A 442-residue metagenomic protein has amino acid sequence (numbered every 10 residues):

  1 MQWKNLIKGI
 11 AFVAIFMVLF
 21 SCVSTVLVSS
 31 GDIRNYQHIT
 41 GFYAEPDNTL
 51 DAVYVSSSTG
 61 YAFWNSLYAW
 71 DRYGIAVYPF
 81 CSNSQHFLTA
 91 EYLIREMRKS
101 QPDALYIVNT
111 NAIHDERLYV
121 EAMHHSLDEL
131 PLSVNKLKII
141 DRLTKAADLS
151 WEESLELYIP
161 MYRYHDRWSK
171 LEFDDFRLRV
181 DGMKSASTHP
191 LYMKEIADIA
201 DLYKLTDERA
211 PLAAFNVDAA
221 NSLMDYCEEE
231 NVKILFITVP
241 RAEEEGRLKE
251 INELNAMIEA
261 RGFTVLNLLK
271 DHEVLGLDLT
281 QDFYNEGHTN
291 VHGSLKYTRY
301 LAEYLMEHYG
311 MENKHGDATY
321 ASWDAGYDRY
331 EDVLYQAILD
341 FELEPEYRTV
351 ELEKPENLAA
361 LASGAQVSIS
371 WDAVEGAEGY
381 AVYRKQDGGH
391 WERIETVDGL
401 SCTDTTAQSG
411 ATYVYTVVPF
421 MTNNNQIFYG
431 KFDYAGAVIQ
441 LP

Functional and structural regions predicted by a protein language model:
T59-R142: Membrane-embedded segments
L105-D115, R177-V274: Conserved, well-ordered alpha-helix/loop/beta-strand core segments that scaffold catalytic motifs
M123-E230, K314-E342: Secreted/periplasmic serine-hydrolase-like ester/acetyl group-modifying domain
L248-W323, D332-P345: C-terminal regions of proteins
L343-G376, S409, T422-P442: Pro/Thr/Ser/Gly-rich low-complexity, intrinsically disordered linker/stalk tracts
G379-G410, T422-N425, Y429-K431: Recognizes extended acidic, P/S/T-rich segments that occur within or adjacent to Ig-like beta-sandwich modules
